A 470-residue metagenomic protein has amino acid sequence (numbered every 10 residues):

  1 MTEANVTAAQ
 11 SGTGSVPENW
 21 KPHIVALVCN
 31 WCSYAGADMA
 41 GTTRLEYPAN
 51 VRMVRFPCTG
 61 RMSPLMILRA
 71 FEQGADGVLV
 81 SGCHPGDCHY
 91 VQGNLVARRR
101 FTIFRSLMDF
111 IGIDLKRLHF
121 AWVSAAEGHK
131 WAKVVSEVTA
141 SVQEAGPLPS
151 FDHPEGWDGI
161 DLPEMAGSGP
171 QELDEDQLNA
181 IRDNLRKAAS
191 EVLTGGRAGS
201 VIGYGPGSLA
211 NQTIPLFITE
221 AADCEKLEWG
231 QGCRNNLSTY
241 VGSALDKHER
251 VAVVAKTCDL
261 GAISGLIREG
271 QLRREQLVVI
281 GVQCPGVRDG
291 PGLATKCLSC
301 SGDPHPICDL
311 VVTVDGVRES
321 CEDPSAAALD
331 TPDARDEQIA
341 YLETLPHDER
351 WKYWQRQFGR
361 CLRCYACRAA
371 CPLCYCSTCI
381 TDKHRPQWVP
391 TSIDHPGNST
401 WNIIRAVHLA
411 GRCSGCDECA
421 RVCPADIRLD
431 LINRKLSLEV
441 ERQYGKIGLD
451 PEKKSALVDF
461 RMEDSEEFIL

Functional and structural regions predicted by a protein language model:
M1-W354, F358, P372: Iron-sulfur-associated redox domains of electron-transfer enzymes in respiratory and anaerobic energy metabolism
H23, A294-C297, F358-C364, R368 (+1 more regions): Residues immediately within or flanking Cys/His clusters that coordinate Zn2+ in small zinc-binding modules
M108-F110, R335-G359, L373-L470: Ferredoxin-type iron-sulfur electron-transfer modules in oxidoreductases and energy-metabolism complexes
G261, A369, D430: Glycine-centered loop/turn positions within well-structured domains that cap or flank conserved ligand/cofactor-binding
